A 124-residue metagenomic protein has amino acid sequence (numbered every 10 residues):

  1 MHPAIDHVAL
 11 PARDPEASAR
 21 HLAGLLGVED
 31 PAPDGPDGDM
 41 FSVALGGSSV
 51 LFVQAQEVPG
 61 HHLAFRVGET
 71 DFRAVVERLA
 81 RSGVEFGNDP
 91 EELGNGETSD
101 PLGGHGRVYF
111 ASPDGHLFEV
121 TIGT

Functional and structural regions predicted by a protein language model:
H2, A9-V50, Q56: Core segments of cupin and vicinal oxygen chelate
I5-R13, A44, Q56-S82, G106-A111: Vicinal oxygen chelate
G35-D39, P59-G60, G94, L102-G104: Short acidic/glycine-enriched loop/turn segments that link adjacent beta-strands
V50, H61, H116: Glycine-centered loop/turn positions within well-structured domains that cap or flank conserved ligand/cofactor-binding
L51-F52, V120: A short acidic-to-branched-hydrophobic micro-motif
A55-Q56, G123: Residue-level structural signal for beta-strand termini and adjacent loop
V84-T124: Vicinal oxygen chelate
